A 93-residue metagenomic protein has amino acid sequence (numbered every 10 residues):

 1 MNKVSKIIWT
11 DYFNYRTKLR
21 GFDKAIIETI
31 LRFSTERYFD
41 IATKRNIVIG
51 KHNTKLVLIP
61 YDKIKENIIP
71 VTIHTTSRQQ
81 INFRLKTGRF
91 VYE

Functional and structural regions predicted by a protein language model:
M1-E93: Ribonuclease/tRNase effector modules and their secretory precursors
